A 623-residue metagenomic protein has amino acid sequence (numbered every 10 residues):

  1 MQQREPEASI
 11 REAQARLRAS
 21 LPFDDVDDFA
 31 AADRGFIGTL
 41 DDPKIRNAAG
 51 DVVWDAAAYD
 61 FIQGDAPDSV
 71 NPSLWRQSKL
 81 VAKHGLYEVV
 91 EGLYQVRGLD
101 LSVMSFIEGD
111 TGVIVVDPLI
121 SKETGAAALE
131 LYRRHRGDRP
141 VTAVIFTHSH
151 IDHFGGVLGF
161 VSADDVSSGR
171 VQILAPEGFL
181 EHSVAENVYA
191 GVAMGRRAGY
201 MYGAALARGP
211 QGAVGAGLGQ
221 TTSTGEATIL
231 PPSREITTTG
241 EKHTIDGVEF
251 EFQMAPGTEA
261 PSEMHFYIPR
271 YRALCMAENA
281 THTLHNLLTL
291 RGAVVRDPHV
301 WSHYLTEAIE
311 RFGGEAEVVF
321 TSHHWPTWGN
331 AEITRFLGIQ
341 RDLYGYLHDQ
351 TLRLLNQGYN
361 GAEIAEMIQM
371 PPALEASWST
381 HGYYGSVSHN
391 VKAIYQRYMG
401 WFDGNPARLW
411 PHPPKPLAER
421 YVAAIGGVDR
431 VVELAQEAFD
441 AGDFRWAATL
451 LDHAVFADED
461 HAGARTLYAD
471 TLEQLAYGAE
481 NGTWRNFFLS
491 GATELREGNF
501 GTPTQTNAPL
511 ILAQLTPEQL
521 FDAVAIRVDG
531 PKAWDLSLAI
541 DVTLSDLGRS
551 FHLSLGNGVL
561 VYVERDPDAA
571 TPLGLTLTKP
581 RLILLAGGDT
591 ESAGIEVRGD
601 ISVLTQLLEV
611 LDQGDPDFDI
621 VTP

Functional and structural regions predicted by a protein language model:
M1-S78, A82: N-terminal pre-domain segments of enzymes
Q3-Q14, T283, H299-E363, M367-N405 (+2 more regions): Divalent-metal (often Zn2+) His-rich catalytic cores of metallo-beta-lactamase-fold enzymes
K79-R139, M264-I268, R272-E278: Conserved beta-strand hairpin/beta-sheet module of binuclear metal-dependent hydrolase folds, prominently
E88, G137, L174, L180-P256 (+1 more regions): Metallo-beta-lactamase
T111-G112, K122-I173, T237: Active-site metal-binding motif and surrounding structural segment of the metallo-beta-lactamase
G112-V113, I120-K122, T224, T228-S233 (+2 more regions): Metallo-beta-lactamase
A418-L450: Alpha-helical segment of the N-proximal tetratricopeptide repeat
E437, D443-T449, H453-F456, D460 (+2 more regions): Feature captures hydrophobic
